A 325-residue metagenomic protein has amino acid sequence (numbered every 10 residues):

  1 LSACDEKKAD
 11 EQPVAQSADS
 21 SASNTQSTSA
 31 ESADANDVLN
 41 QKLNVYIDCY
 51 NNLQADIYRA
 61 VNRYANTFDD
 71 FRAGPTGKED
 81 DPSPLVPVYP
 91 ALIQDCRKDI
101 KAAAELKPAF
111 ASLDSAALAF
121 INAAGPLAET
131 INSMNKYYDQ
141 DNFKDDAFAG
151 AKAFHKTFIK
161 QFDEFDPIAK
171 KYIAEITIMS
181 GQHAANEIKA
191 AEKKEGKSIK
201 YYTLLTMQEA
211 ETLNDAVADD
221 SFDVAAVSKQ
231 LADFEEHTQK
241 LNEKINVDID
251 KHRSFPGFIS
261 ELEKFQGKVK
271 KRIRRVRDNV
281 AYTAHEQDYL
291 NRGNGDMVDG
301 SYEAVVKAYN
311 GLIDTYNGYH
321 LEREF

Functional and structural regions predicted by a protein language model:
C4-K8: Bacterial signal peptide processing site
P13-D81, K152, K156-I159, N186-D215 (+1 more regions): Immediate post-signal-peptide N-terminus of mature secreted/exported proteins
D34-V45, C49, D81, E105 (+9 more regions): Non-transmembrane, amphipathic alpha-helical segments
Y58, N62-D146: Post-signal peptide N-terminal segment of secreted/secretory-pathway proteins
N62, E129-N132, K136-D139, D163-G181 (+7 more regions): Charged/polar positions within long, soluble alpha-helices
A111-K193: Acidic/His-rich structured neighborhood in mature extracellular/periplasmic domains
H155-Q266: Extended amphipathic alpha-helical interaction segments
K229-F325: A cross-kingdom marker for long, charged
